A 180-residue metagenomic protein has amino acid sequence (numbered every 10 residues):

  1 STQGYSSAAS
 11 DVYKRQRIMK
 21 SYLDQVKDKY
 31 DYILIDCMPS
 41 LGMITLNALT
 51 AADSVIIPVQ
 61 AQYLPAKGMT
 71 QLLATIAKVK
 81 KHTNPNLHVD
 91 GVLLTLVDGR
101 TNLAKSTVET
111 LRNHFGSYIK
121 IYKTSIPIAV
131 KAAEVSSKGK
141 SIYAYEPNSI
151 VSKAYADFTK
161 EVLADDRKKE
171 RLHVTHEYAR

Functional and structural regions predicted by a protein language model:
S1-Y13: Single conserved hydrophobic/aromatic residue that forms the stacking wall/gate of nucleotide- or nucleobase-binding
T2, Q16, Q62-P65, I119 (+1 more regions): Flexible, glycine- and charge-enriched loops at secondary-structure boundaries
K14-R15, I44, K67, I150-K153: A generic structural signal for residues located within well-ordered alpha-helices of large catalytic or ligand-binding
R15-I18, S40: Short secondary-structure boundary/capping elements
I18, Q71, A154: Charged catalytic carboxylate motif
S21-Q25, N47, D157, E161: Residue-level signal for well-ordered alpha-helical scaffold segments within enzymatic catalytic domains
D24-P127: Conserved catalytic-core segment of NTP-binding enzymes
K81-R180: C-terminal lobe/tail of nucleotide-utilizing enzymes
